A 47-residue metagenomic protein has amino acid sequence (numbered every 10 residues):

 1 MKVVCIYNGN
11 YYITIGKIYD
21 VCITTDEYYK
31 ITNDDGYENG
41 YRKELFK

Functional and structural regions predicted by a protein language model:
K2-L45: Basic/aromatic-rich interaction segments and small domains that mediate binding to polyanionic partners
